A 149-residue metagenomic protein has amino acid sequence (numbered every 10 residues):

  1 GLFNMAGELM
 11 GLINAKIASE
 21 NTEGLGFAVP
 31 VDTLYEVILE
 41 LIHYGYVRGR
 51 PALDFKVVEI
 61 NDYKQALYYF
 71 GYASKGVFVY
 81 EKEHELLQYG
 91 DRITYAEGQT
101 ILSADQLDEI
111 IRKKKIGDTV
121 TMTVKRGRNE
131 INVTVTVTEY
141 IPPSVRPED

Functional and structural regions predicted by a protein language model:
N4-L9, N14, T33-D149: C-terminal recognition in membrane/secretory proteostasis and scaffolding
A18: Acidic/histidine-rich, surface-exposed loop or edge segments in extracytoplasmic proteins
N21-L25, T94-E97: Second-shell loop/turn segments in exported
